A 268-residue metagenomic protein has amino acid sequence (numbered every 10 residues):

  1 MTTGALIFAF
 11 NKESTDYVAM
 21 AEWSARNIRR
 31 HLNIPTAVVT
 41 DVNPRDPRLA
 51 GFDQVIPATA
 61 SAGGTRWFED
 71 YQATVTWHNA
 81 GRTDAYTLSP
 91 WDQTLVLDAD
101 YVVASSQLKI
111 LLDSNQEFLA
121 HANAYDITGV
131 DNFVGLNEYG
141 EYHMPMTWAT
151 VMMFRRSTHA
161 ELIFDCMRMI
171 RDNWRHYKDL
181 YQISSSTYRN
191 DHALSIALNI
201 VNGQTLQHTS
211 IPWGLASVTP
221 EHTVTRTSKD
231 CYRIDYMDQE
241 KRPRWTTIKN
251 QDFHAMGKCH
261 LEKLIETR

Functional and structural regions predicted by a protein language model:
M1-F10, V18, V38, L49-F52 (+1 more regions): A glycosyltransferase accessory/donor-loop signature
T15-Y17, N43-R48: Short, charged/polar "capping" segments at the starts of alpha-helices and the immediately preceding loops
W23, N27-I34: Short, acidic, metal-binding catalytic loop of nucleotide-sugar glycosyltransferases
V39-D46, A60-S61, V103-S105, P212: Short, polar loop motifs at secondary-structure junctions
R45-S89: Active-site-proximal specificity loops/subdomain of glycosyltransferases
T94: Short aromatic/hydrophobic "clamp" motif used to bind/position activated sugar donors
D98-V102: The conserved acidic donor/metal-binding loop of glycosyltransferases
V103-E138: Conserved donor-nucleotide/metal-binding helix-loop-beta segment in metal-dependent transferases, i.e., the alpha-helix
